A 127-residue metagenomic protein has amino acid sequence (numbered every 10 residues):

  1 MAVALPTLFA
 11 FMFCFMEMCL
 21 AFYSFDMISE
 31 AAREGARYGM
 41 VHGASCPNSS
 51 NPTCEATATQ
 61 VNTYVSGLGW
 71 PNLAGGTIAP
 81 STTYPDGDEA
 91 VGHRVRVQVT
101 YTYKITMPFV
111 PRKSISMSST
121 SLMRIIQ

Functional and structural regions predicted by a protein language model:
M1-V65: Alpha-helical assembly-interface signal, strongest on the long, hydrophobic N-terminal helix that forms
G67-T77: Short secondary-structure junctions
G76-E89: Short amphipathic beta-strand and strand-loop transition segments with alternating hydrophobic
P80, V95-V97, M117-S119: Hydrophobic residues positioned within well-ordered beta-strands of beta-sheet architectures
E89-V95: A short, glycine/Asx- and small/polar-enriched loop/turn that sits immediately N-terminal to a beta-strand
T100-Q127: Low-complexity, S/T/G/P-rich flexible repeat/linker segments used as non-globular hinges and stalks within
